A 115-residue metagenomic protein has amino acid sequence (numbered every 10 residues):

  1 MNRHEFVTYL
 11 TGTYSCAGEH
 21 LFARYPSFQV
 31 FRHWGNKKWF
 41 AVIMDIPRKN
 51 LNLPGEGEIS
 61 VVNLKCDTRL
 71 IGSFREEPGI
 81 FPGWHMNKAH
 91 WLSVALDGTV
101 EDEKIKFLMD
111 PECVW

Functional and structural regions predicted by a protein language model:
M1-W115: Charge-dense, helix-prone N-terminal extensions
